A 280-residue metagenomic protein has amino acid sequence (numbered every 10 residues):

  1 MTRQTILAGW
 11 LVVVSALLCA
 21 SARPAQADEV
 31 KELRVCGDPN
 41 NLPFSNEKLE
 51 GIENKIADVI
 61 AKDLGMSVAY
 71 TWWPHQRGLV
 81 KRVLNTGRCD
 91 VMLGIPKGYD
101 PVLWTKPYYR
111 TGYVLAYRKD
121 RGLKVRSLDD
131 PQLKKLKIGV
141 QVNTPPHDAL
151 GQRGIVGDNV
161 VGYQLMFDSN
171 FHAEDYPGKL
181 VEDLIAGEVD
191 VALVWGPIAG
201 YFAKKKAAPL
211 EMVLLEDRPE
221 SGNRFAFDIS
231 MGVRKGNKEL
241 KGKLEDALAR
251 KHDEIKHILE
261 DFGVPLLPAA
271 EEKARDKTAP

Functional and structural regions predicted by a protein language model:
A8-A20: Bacterial N-terminal signal peptides
A20-A27: Boundary at the C-terminal end of the N-terminal hydrophobic targeting segment
A27-D100, N170-E174, D261-P265: Extracytoplasmic small-molecule ligand-binding "clamshell" domains of the periplasmic binding protein/Venus flytrap
D38-N41, R110-G122, L165-F167, K204-L248 (+1 more regions): Periplasmic-binding protein-like
P39-P43, E47-K62, L115, K119-D175 (+1 more regions): Bilobed "Venus flytrap"/periplasmic-binding protein-like clamshell domains and structurally analogous long
D58, K62, S67-L133, N143-T144 (+1 more regions): Acidic, polar ligand-binding/catalytic clefts
M66-S67, N85-G94, K135-K137, K179-L180 (+3 more regions): Alpha-to-beta junction loops
P146-G151, A247-L266: Periplasmic-binding protein-like
